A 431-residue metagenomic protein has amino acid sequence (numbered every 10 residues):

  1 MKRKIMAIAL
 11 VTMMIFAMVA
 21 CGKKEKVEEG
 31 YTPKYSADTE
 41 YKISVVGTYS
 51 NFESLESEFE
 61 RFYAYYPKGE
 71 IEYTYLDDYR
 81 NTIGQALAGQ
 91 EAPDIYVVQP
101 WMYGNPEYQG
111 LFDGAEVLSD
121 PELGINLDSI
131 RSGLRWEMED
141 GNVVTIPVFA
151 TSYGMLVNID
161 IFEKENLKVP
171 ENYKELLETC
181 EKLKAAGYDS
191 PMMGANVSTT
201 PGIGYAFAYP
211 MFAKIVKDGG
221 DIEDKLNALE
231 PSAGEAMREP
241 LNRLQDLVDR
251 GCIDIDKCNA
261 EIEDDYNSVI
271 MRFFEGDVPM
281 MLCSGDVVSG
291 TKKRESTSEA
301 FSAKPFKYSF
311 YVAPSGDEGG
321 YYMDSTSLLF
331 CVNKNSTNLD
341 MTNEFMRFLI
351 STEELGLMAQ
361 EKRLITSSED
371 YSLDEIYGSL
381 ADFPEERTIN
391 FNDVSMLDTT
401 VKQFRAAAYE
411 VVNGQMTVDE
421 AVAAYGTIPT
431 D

Functional and structural regions predicted by a protein language model:
Y31, P100-Y153, K168, L177 (+1 more regions): Hinge/lid segment of periplasmic solute-binding proteins
R61-S129, D160-E171, M271-R272, P279-M280 (+1 more regions): Extracytoplasmic "Venus flytrap"/periplasmic binding protein-like
A64-Y65, E70-E72, A88, N142 (+3 more regions): Extracytoplasmic/periplasmic substrate-recognition and gating elements
E72, M138, D324, A359-S367 (+1 more regions): C-terminal capping/gating helix-and-loop segments adjacent to ligand/active sites or protein-protein/ligand interfaces
Q85-A86, D94, P121-I161, S190 (+3 more regions): A structural signal for short loop-to-beta-strand junctions that line the ligand-binding cleft of periplasmic/secreted
E116-S129, A213-E239, R294-A303, S315-Y321: Short, solvent-exposed loop/beta-turn-alpha elements that line the ligand-binding surface or hinge of extracytoplasmic
V144, Y153, L177-E230: Extracytoplasmic/periplasmic solute-binding protein
C180-K182, L226-E261: Glycine-centered hinge/linker elements that transmit conformational signals in sensory and ligand-binding systems
